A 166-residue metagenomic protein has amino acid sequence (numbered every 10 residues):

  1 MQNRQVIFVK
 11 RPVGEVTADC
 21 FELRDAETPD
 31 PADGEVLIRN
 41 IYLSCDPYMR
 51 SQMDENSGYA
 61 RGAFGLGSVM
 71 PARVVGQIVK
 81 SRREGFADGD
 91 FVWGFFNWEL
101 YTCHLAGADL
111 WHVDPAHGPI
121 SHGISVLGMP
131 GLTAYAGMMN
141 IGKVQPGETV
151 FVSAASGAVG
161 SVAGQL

Functional and structural regions predicted by a protein language model:
M1-R4: Extreme N-terminal starter segment of soluble prokaryotic enzymes
V9-G14, L43-C45: Short polar catalytic/cofactor-binding loops
E15-E27: Short glycine/threonine/proline-enriched tight-turn/helix- or strand-capping micro-motif at secondary-structure
D25-P29, C103-L105: Generic structural detector for well-ordered beta-strands
T28-C45, M53-W98: Glycine-rich beta-strand-centered segment in the early N-terminal region that forms part of a ligand/cofactor-binding
M70-Q77, G85-A154: NAD(P)H dinucleotide-binding glycine-rich loop of Rossmann-like/cofactor-binding domains, especially the beta1-alpha1
A87, G164-Q165: Alpha-helical segments flanking ligand/cofactor-binding loops in enzyme cores
G160-S161: N-terminal Rossmann-fold NAD(P) dinucleotide-binding loop
